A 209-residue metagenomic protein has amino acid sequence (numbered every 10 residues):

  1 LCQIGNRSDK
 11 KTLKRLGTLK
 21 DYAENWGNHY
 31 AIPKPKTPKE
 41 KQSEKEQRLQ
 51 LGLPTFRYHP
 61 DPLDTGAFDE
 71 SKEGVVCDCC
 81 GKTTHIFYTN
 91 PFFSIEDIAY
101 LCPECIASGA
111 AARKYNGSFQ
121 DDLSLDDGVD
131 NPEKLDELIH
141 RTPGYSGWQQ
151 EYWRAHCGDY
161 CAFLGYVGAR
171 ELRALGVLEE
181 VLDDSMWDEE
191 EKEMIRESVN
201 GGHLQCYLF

Functional and structural regions predicted by a protein language model:
I4-L13: Short, charge-rich amphipathic alpha-helical segments embedded in non-transmembrane helical bundles/solenoids
G5, G17-A23, I139-T142, G176: Generic low-complexity, intrinsically disordered sequence content enriched in small uncharged/hydrophobic residues
R15-P33: Repeat-associated, polar segments at repeat-unit boundaries in modular proteins
G27, I32-F209: Preference for intrinsically disordered or flexible, low-complexity segments and adjacent hinge/connector residues
